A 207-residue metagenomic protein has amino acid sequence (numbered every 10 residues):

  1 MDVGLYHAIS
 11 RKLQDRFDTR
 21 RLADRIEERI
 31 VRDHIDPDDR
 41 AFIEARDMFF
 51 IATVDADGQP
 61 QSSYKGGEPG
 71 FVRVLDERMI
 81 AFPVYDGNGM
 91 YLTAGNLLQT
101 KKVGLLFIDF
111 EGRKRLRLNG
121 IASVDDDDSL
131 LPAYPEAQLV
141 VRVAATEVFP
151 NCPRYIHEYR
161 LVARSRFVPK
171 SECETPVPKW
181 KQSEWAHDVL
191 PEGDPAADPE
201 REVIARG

Functional and structural regions predicted by a protein language model:
M1-G207: Binding-site signature for planar aromatic cofactors or substrates
